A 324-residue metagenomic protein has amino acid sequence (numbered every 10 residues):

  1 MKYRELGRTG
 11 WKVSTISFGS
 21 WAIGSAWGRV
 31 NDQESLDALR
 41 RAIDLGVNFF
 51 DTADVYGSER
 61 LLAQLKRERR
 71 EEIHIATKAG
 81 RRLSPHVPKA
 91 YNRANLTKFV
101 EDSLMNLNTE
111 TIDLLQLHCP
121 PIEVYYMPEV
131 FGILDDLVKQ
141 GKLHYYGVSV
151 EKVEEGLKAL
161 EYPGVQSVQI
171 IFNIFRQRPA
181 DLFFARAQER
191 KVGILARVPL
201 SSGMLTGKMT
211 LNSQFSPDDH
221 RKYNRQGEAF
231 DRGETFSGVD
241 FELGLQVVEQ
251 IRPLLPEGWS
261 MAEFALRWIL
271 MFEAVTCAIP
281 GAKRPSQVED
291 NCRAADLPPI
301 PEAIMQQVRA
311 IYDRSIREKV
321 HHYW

Functional and structural regions predicted by a protein language model:
M1-I73: N-terminal binding-site loop/beta-alpha segment at the start of enzyme catalytic domains that lines or forms
G7-G10, A63-H74, L104-N108, V138 (+1 more regions): Acidic (Asp/Glu)-rich catalytic clusters
W21-Q33, R82-T97, I122-E123: Active-site mouth loops of central-metabolism enzymes
G28-A42, Y91-L107, E151-K158: Short, acidic/polar
R29, A53-R60, L83, I122-Y126 (+1 more regions): Acidic-and-aromatic substrate-binding clefts and catalytic sites of carbohydrate-active enzymes
E72-S84: A short, structured active-site edge motif that brings together acidic residues
L104-E123: Active-site groove signature of glycoside hydrolases
P120-I311: Beta/alpha (TIM)-barrel catalytic core signal, keyed to glycine-rich beta->alpha loops juxtaposed to Asp/Glu that bind
